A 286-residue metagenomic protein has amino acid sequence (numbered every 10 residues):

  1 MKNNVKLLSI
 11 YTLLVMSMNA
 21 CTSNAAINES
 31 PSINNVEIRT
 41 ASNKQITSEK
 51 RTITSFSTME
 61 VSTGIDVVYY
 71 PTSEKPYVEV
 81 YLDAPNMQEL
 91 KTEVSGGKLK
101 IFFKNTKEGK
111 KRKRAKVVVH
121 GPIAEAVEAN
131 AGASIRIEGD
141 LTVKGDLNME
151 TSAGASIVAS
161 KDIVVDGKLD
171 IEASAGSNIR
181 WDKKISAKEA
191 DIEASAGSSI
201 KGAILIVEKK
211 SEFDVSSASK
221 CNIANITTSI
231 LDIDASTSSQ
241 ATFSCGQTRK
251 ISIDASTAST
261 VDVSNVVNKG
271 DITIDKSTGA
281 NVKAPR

Functional and structural regions predicted by a protein language model:
M1-R286: Intrinsically disordered, low-complexity terminal regions
